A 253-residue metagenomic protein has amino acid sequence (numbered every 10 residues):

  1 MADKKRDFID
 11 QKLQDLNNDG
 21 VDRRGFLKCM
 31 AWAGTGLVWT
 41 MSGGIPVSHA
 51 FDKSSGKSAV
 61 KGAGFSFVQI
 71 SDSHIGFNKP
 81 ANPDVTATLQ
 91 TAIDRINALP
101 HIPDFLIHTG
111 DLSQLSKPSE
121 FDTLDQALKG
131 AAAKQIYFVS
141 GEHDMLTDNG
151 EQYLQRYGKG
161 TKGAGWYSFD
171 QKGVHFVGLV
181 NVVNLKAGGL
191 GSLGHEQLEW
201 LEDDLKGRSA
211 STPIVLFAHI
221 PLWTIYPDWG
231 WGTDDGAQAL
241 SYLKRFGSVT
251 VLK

Functional and structural regions predicted by a protein language model:
M1-D22, H49: N-terminal secretory signal peptides
D22-S42: N-terminal export leaders
M41-P80: C-terminal segment of N-terminal export signals and the immediately downstream linker at the start of the mature
A59, K117-P213, T233-S248: Extended active-site neighborhood of metal-dependent phosphoesterases/phosphodiesterases
S66-F77, G173-V183, V215-F217: Active-site-proximal beta-strand elements of phosphoester/diester hydrolases
I70-S71, L106-G110, Y137-E142, V215-A218 (+1 more regions): Active-site neighborhood of phospho(di)ester-bond hydrolases with catalytic His/Asp-centered motifs
F77-K79, L112-S113, V182-S192, W223-D228: Surface-exposed cleft-lining segments at the edges of enzyme active sites
A210-T224: Short acidic, glycine-rich surface-loop motifs adjacent to enzyme active sites
